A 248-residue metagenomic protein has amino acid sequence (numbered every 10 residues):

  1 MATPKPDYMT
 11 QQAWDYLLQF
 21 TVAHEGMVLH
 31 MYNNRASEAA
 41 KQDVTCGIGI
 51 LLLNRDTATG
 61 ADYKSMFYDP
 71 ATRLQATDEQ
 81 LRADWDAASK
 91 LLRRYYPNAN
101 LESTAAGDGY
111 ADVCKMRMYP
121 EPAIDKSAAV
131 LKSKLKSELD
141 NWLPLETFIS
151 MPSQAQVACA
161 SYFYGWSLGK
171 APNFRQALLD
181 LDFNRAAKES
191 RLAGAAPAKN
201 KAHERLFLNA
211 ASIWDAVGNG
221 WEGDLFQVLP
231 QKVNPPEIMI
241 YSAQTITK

Functional and structural regions predicted by a protein language model:
M1-Q156, R185-T247: Acidic, aromatic-lined catalytic clefts of primarily extracellular/periplasmic carbohydrate-active enzymes that remodel
R55-G60, L168-R175: Short, solvent-exposed secondary-structure capping/transition elements
V157-W166: Short, hydrophobic/amphipathic alpha-helical patches that form generic packing surfaces within helical domains
K170-A193: Short secondary-structure subsegments characteristic of cysteine-rich extracellular domains
